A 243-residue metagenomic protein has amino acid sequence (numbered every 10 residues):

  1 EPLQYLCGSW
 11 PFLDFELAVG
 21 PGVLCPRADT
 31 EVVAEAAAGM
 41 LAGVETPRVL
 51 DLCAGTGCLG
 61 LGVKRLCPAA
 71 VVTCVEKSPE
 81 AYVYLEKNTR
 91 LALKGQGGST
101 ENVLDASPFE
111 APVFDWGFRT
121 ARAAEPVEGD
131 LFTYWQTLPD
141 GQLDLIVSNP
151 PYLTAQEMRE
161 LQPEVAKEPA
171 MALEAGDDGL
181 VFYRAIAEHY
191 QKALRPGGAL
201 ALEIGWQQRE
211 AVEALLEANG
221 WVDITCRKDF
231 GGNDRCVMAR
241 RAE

Functional and structural regions predicted by a protein language model:
E1-A69, C74-L85, M238: SAM-dependent Rossmann-like transferase core, predominantly class I methyltransferases with a strong bias toward
L66-G95, N102, P108, W116-R241: S-adenosylmethionine
